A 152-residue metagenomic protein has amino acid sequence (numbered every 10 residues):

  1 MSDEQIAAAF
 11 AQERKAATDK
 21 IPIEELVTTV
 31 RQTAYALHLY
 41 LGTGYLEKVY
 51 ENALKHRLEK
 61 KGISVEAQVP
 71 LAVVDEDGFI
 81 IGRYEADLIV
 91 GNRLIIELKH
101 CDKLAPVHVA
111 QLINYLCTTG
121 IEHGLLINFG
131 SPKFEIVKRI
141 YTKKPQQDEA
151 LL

Functional and structural regions predicted by a protein language model:
M1-K20, D148-L152: Short, low-complexity, charge-dense intrinsically disordered segments
P22, L46-E47, E51-R93, P132-K144 (+1 more regions): Active-site metal-binding core of divalent-cation-utilizing nuclease and nuclease-like domains
P22-L37: Short, hydrophobic/aliphatic alpha-helical segments
Y35-V49: A short, highly charged nucleic-acid-interacting micro-segment common to nuclease and nuclease-linked defense proteins
G42, V65, A86-L104, Y115: Conserved catalytic cores of phosphodiester-cleaving nucleases, focusing on short active-site segments
K99-L151: Nucleic-acid nuclease catalytic cores
